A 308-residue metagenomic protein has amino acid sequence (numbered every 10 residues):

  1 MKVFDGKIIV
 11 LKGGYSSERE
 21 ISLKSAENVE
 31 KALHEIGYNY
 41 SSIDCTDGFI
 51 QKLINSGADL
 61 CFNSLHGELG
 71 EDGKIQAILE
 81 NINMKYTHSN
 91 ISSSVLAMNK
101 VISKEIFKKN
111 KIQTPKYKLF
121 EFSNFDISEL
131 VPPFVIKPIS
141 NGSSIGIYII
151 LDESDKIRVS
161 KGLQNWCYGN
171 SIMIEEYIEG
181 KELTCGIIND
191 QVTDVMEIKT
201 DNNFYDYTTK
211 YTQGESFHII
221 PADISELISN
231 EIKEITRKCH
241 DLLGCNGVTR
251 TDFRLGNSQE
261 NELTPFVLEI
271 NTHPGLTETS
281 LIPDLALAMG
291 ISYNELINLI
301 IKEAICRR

Functional and structural regions predicted by a protein language model:
M1-K12, N55, L96-E175, E179-G180: Active-site nucleotide/adenylate-binding loops and adjacent lid/helix of ATP-dependent enzymes
M1-S92, L96-M98, I102, E121-D126 (+2 more regions): ATP-binding N-terminal substructure of ATP-dependent carboxylate-amine bond-forming enzymes
Y40, K85-Y86, T114, F134 (+1 more regions): Hydrophobic beta-strand scaffold residues
F120, I147-E153, I187-N189, G256 (+2 more regions): Short beta-strand-to-turn element immediately C-terminal to the catalytic PLP-Schiff-base lysine in fold type I
S144, D201, N271-L285: Glycine-rich phosphate/pyrophosphate-binding beta-alpha loops
D155-E234, E260-F266: Phosphate-binding site of ATP-dependent enzymes
E176, H240-L276, A286: Conserved metal-phosphate-binding beta-hairpin within the catalytic cores of diverse ATP-dependent phosphoryl-transfer
E197-T249, D284-R308: Active-site "cap" helix and flanking loop/linker of ATP-utilizing ligase/carboxylase catalytic domains
